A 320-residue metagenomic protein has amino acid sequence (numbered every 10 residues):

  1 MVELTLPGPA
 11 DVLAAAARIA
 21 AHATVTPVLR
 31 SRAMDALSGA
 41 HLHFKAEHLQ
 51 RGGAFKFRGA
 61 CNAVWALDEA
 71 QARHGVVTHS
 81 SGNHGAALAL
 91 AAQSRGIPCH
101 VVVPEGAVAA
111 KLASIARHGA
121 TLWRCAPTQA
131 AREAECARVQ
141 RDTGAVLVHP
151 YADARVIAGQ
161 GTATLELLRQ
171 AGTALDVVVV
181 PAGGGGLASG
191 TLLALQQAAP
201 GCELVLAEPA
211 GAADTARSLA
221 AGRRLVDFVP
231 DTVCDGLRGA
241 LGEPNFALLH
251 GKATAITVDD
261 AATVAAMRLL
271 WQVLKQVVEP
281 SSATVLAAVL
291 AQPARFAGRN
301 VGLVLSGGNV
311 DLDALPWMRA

Functional and structural regions predicted by a protein language model:
M1-A320: PLP-dependent amino-acid enzyme catalytic core
